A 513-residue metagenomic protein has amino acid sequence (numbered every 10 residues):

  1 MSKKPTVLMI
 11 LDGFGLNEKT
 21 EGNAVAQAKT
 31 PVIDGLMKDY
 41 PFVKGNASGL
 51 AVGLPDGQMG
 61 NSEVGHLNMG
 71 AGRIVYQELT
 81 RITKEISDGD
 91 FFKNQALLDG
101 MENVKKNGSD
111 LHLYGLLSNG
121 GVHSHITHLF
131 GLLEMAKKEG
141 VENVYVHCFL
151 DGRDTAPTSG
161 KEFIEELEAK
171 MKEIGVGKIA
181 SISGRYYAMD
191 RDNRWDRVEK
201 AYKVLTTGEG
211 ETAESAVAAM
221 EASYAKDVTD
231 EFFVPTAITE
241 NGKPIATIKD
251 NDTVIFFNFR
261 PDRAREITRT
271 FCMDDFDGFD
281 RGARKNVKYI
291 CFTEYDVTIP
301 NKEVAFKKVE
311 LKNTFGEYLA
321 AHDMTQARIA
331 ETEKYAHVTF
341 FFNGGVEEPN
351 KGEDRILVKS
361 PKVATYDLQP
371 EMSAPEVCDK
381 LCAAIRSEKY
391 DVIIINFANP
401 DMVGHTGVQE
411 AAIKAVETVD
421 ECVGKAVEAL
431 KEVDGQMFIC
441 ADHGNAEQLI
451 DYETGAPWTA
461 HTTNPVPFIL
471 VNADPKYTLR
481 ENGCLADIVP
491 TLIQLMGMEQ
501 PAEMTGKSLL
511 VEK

Functional and structural regions predicted by a protein language model:
M1-K513: Feature captures the catalytic ectodomains and active-site-proximal regions of enzymes that hydrolyze or transfer
